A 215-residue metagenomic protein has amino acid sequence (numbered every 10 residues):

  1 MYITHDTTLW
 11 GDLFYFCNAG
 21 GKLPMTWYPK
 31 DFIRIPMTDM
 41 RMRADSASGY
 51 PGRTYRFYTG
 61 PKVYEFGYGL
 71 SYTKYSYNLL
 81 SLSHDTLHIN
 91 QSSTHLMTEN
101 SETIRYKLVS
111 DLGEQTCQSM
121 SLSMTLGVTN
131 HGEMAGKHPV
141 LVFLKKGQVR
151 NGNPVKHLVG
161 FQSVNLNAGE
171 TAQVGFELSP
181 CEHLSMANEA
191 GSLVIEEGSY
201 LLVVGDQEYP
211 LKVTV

Functional and structural regions predicted by a protein language model:
M1-K137, F143, E197, L201-D206: Secreted, periplasmic, or luminal enzymes acting at the cell surface/secretory milieu
D85, M134, R150, E182-L184 (+1 more regions): Residue-level signal for secondary-structure boundary sites
L87, Q162-V164, V174-F176, Y209-V215: Generic detection of short hydrophobic beta-strand segments and adjacent strand-loop junctions
V128-G132, K146-Q148, P180-E182: Beta-strand elements of well-folded, non-transmembrane domains
E133-R150, K156-L158: Short acidic, flexible loop segments centered on an aromatic residue
V149, V164, V203-Q207: Hydrophobic alpha-helical segments
R150-A190: Intrinsically disordered, low-complexity Pro/Gly/Ser/Thr-rich segments with frequent PxxP/GP/PP motifs and embedded
S179-V215: Terminal connector regions
